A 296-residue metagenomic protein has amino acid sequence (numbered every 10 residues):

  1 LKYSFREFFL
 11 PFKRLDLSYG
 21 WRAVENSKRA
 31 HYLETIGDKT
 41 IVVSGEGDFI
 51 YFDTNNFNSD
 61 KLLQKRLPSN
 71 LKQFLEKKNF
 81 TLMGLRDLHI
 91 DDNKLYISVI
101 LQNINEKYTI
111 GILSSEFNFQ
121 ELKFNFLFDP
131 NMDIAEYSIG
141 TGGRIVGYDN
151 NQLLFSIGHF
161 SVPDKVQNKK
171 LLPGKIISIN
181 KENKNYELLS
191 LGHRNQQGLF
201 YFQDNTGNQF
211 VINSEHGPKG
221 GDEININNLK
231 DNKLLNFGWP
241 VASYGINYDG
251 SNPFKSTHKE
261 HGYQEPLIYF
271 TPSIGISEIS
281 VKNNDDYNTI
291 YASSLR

Functional and structural regions predicted by a protein language model:
K2-R14, R22, I36-Q73, E116-Q120 (+1 more regions): Beta-propeller domains
K2-R14, V42, L85, H159-R296: Beta-propeller domain segments
D16-I50, G84, I274-N283: Beta-strand-rich domains and repeat architectures in extracellular enzymes and scaffolds, especially beta-propellers
G20-S27, E76-F80, F128-Y137, E187-G192 (+1 more regions): Surface loop/turn motifs at the tips and blade-to-blade linkers of beta-strand repeat domains
E34-D38, I90-N93, G147-N151, F202-G207 (+1 more regions): Residue-level detector of Asp-centered blade-edge/turn motifs that repeat once per structural unit in beta-propeller
D48-F52, I104-S114, K165-V166, P173 (+1 more regions): Structural motif
F57-N93, N131: Blade-loop segments of beta-propeller domains
N79-R86, E106-G147: Asp-box/WD-like beta-propeller blade repeats and closely related beta-sheet repeat scaffolds
